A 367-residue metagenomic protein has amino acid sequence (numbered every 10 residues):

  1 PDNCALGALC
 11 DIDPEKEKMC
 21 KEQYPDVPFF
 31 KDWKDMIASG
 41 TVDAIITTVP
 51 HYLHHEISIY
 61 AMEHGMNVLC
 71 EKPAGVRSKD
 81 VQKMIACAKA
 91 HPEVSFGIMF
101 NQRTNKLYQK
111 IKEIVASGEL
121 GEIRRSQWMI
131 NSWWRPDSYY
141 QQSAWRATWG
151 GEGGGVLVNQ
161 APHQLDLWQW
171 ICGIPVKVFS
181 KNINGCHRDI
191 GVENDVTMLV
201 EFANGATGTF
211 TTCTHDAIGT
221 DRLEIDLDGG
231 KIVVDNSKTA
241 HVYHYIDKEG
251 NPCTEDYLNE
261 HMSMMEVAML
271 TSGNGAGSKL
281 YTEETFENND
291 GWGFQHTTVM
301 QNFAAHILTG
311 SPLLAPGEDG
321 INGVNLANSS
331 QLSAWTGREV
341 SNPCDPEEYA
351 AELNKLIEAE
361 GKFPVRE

Functional and structural regions predicted by a protein language model:
P1-Y24: N-terminal Rossmann-like dinucleotide-binding module
A5-G7, H306-N322: Glycine- and charged-residue-rich phosphate/anionic-cofactor binding loop of Rossmann-like
D26-W33: Conserved SAM-binding strand-loop segment of SAM-dependent methyltransferases
A44, P50-R103, G118: Beta-strand-loop-alpha-helix segment that lines the small-molecule cofactor/substrate pocket of alpha/beta enzymes
V94, G121-R125, S333-E367: C-terminal capping/lid region of NAD(P)-dependent oxidoreductase domains
V94-S95, Q102-I190, G337: Predominantly a Rossmann-like dinucleotide-binding segment in NAD(P)-dependent oxidoreductases
P162, H187, T211-G219, G291-W292: Glycine-rich phosphate/pyrophosphate-binding beta-alpha loops
F202, G229-L314, V340, E352-E367: C-terminal glycine/acidic-rich active-site capping loop/insertion
